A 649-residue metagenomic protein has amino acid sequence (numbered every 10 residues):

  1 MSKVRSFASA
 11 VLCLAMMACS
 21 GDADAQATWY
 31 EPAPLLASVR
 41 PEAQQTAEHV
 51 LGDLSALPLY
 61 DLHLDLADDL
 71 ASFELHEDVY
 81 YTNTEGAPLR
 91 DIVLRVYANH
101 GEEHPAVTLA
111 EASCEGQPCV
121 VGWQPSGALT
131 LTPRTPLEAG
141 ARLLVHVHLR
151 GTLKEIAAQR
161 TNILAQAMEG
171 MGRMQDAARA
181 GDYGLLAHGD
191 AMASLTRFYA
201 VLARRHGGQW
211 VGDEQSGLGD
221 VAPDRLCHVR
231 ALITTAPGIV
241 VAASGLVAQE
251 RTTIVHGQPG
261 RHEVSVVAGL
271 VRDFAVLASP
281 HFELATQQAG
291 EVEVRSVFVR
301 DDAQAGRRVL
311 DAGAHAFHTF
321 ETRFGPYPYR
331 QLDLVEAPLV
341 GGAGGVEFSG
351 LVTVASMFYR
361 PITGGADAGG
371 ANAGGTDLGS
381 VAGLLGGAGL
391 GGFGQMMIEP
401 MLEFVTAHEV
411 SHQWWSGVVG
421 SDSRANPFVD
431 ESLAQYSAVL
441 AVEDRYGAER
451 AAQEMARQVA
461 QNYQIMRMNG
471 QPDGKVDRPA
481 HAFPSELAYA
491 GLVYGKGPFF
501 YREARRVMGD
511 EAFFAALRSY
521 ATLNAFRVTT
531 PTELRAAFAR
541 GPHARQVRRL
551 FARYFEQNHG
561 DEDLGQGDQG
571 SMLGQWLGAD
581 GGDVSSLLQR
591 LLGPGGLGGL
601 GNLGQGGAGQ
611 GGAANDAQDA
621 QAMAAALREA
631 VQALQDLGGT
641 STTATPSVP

Functional and structural regions predicted by a protein language model:
C19-E74: N-terminal, polar/Ser/Thr-rich
D65, D69, A368-T376, L523-P649: Beta/coil-rich, acidic/histidine-enriched accessory regions frequently appended to metallopeptidases
Y80-E102, G217-V221, L226-A236, T532: Surface-exposed beta-strand/loop patches in extracellular or lumenal glycoproteins
H100-A178, L218-V221: A surface-exposed beta-strand-loop module
H104, A231, H262-V266, F282-Q413 (+3 more regions): Juxtacatalytic substrate-recognition/specificity segment
H148-L277: Extended, low-hydrophobicity, Ser/Thr/Pro/Gly-biased non-transmembrane segments
P326, E449, F483, A490-G565: Amphipathic alpha-helical substructures
V352-P361, N426-I465, L550-F551: Post-HExxH zinc-binding segment in Zn-dependent metallohydrolases
